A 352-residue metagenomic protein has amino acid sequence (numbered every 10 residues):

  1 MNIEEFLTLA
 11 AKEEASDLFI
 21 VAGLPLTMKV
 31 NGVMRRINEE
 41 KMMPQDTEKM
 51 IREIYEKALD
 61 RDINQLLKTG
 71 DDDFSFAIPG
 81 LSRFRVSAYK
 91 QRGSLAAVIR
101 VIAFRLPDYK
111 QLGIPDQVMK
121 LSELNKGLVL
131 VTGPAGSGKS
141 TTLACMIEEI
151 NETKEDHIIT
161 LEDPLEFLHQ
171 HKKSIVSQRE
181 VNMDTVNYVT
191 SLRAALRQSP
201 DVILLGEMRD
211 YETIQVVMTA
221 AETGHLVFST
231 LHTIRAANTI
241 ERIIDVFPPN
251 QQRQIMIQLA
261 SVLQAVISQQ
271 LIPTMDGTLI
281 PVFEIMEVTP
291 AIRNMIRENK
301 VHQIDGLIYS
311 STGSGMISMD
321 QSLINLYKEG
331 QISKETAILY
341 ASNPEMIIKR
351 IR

Functional and structural regions predicted by a protein language model:
M1-R352: Short, flexible helix-loop junctions that flank or precede catalytic/ligand sites
